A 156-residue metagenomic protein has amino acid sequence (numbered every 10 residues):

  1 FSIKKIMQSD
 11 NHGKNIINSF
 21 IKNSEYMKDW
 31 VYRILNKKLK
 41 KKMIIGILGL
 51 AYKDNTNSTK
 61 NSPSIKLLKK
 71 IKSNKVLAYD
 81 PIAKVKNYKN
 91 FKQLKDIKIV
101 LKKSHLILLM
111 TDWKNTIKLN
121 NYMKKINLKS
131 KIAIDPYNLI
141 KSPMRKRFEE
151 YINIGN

Functional and structural regions predicted by a protein language model:
F1-N156: Structural/interface elements that position substrates and couple domains in central-metabolism enzymes
